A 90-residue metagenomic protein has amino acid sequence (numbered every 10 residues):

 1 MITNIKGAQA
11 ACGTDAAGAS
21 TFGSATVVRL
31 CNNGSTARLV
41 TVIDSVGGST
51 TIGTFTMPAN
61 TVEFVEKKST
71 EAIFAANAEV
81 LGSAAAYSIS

Functional and structural regions predicted by a protein language model:
M1-S90: Surface-exposed, low-hydrophobicity beta-strand/loop segments enriched in small/polar/acidic residues
